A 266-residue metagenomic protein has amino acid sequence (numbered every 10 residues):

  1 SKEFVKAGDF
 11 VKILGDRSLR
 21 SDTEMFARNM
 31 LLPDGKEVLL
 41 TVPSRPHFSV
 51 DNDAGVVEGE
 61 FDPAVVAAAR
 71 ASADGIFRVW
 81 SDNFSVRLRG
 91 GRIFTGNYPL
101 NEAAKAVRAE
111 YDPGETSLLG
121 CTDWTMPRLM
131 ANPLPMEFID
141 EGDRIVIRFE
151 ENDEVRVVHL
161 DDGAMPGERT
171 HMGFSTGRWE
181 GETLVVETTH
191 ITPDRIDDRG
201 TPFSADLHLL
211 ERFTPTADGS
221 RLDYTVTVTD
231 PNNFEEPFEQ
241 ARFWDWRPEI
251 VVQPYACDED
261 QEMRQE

Functional and structural regions predicted by a protein language model:
S1-E266: PEST-like low-complexity, intrinsically disordered acidic/proline/serine-rich tracts that flank trafficking/processing
